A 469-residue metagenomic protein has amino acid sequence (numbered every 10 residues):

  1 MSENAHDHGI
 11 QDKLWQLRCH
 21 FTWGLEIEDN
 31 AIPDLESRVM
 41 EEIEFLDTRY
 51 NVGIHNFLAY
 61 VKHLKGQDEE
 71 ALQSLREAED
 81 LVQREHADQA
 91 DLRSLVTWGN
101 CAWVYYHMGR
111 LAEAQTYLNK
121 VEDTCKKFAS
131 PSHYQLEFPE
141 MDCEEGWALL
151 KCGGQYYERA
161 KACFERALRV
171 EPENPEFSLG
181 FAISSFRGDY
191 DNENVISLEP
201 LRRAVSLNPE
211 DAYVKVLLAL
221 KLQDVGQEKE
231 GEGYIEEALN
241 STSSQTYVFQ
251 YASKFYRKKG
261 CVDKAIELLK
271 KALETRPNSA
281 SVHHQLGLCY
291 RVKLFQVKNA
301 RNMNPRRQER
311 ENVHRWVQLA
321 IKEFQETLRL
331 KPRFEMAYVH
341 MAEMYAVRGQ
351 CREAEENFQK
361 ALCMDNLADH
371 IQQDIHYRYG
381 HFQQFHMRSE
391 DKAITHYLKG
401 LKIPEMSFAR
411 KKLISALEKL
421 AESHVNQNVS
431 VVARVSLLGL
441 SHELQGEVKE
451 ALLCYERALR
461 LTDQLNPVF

Functional and structural regions predicted by a protein language model:
W15, Y50, F57, L64 (+15 more regions): "A position-specific structural signal for the A-helix of alpha-solenoid helical repeats
W23-V39, L64-V82, R110-K126, G153-K161 (+7 more regions): Helix-turn-helix repeat elements of alpha-solenoid scaffolds
M40-D47, L81-L92, T124-F138, R203-S206 (+4 more regions): Flexible helix-coil transition and linker loops at the boundaries of alpha-helical arrays
E44-F45, D80, D123, R166-R169 (+7 more regions): Conserved structural position within tetratricopeptide repeats
R49, L92, P172, N208-P209 (+7 more regions): Short coil turns that delineate tetratricopeptide repeat
I54, T97, P131, F177 (+9 more regions): TPR alpha-solenoid repeat register
K62, Y105, L149-L150, S185 (+7 more regions): Residue at a conserved register position within TPR or TPR-like alpha-solenoid repeats
E79-D80, L111-T124, E165-R169, E274 (+6 more regions): TPR/TPR-like (Sel1-like) alpha-helical repeat modules
